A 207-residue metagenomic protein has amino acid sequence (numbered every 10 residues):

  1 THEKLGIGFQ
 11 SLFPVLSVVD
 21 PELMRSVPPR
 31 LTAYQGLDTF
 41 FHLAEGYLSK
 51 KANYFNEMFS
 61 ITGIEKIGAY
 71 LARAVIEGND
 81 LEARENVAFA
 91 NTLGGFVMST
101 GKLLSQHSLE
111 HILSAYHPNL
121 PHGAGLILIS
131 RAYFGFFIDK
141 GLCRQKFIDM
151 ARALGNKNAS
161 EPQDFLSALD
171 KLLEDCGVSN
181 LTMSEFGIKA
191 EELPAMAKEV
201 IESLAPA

Functional and structural regions predicted by a protein language model:
T1-A52, Q145: A glycine/threonine-rich phosphate-anchoring loop and its flanking beta-alpha core in nucleotide/phosphate-binding
A33-G36, R84, L126, L193: Short runs of predominantly hydrophobic/aromatic residues within well-ordered alpha helices that form helix-helix
H42, A69, R73, K171-E174 (+1 more regions): A generic structural signal for well-ordered alpha-helical segments enriched in polar/charged residues
G46-Q163, S167-A168: Active-site segments that bind and position negatively charged phosphate/pyrophosphate groups
A151-A207: C-terminal charged capping/lid subdomain of soluble metabolic enzymes
